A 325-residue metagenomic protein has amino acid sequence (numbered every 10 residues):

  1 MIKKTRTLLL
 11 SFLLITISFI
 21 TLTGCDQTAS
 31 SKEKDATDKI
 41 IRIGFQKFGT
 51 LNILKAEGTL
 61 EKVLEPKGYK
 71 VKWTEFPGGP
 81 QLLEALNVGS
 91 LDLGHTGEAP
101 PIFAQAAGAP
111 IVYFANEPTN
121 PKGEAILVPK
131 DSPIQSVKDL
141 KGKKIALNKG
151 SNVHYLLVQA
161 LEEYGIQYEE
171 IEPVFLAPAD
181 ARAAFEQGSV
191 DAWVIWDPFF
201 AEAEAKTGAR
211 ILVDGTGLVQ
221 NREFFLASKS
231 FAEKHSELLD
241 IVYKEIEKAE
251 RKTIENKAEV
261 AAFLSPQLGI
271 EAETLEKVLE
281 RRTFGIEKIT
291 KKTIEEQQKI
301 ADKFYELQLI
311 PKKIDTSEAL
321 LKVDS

Functional and structural regions predicted by a protein language model:
M1-I40, S325: Short, low-complexity disordered leader/linker segments with a strong preference for bacterial N-terminal type II
E33-A36, P129-K144, E233-E237: Flexible hinge/capping segments at coil-to-helix
K34-G49, Y69-E75, G142-A146, E172-V174: Short, well-ordered beta-strand elements
I40, K47-E75, P80-Q81, A85 (+3 more regions): Short, polar/charged alpha-helical segment
N52-L54, P77-Y113, K122-K130, I134-Q135 (+2 more regions): Pocket-flanking alpha-helical
L54-Y69, H154-P173, E204-T207, A262: Ligand-binding cleft/hinge of the Venus flytrap
A99-P100, E170-S265: Pocket-lining segment of extracytoplasmic ligand-binding domains
E233-L309: Secondary-structure end/capping motifs
